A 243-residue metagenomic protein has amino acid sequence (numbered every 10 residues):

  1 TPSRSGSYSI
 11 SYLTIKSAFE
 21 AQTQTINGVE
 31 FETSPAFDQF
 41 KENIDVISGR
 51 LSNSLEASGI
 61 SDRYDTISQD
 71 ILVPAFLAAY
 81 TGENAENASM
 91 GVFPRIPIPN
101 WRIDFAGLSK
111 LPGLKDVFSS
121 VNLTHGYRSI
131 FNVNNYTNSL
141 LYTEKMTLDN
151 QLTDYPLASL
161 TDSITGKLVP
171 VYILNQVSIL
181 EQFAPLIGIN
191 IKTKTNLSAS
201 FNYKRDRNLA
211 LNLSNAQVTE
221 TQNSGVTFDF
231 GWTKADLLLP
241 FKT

Functional and structural regions predicted by a protein language model:
T1-T243: Exposed, low-structure sequence patches enriched in small/polar residues
